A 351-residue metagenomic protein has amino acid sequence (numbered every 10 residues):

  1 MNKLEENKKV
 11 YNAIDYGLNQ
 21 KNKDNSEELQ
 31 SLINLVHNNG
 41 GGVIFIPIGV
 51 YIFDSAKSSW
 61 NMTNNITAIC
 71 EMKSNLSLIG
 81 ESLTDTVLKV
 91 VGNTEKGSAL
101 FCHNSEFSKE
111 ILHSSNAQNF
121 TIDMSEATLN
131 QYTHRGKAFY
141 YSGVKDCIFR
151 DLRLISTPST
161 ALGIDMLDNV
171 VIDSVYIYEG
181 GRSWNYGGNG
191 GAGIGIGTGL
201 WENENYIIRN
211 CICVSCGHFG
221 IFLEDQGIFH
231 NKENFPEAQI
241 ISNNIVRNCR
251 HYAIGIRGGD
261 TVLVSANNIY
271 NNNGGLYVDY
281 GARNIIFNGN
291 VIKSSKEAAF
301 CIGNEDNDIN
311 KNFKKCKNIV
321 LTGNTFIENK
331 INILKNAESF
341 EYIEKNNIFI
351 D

Functional and structural regions predicted by a protein language model:
A13-F45: Acidic Gly/Asp/Thr-rich repetitive segments characteristic of extracellular carbohydrate-active and adhesion proteins
Q30-N39, I52-I79, V87-Q118, M124-K145 (+3 more regions): Extracellular beta-strand-rich solenoid/capping regions of secreted or surface-exposed proteins that bind or remodel
G41, S55-K57, L83, K89-G97 (+10 more regions): Short glycine/acidic-rich loop motifs that flank beta-strands on beta-rich extracellular proteins
F45, I52, E71, I79 (+18 more regions): Extracellular beta-strand solenoid repeats
S74-L76, H113, V144-I148, M166-V171 (+7 more regions): Short "repeat-start/strand-capping" segments in structured domains, especially the N-termini of parallel beta-helix
K109-C216, G220, D225, F229-H230 (+1 more regions): Right-handed parallel beta-helix
F120, L152, V175, C211 (+7 more regions): Consensus "Asn ladder" position of solenoid repeat domains
K311-D351: Leucine-rich solenoid repeat scaffolds
